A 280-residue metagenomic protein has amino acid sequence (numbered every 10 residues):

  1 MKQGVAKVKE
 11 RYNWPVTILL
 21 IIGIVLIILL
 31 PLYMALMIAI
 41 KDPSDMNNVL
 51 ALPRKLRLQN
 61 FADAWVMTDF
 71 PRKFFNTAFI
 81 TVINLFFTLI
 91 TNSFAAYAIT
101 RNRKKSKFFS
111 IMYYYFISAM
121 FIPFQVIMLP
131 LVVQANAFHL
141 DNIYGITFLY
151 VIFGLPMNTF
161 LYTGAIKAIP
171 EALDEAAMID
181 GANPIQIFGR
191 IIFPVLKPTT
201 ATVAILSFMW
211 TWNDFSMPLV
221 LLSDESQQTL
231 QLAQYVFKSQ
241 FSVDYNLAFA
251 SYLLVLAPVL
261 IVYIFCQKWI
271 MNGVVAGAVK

Functional and structural regions predicted by a protein language model:
M1-Q3: ABC-family P-loop ATPase nucleotide-binding domain
V5-K9, N13-K280: A structural signal for multi-pass alpha-helical bundles of membrane permease subunits that mediate small-molecule
